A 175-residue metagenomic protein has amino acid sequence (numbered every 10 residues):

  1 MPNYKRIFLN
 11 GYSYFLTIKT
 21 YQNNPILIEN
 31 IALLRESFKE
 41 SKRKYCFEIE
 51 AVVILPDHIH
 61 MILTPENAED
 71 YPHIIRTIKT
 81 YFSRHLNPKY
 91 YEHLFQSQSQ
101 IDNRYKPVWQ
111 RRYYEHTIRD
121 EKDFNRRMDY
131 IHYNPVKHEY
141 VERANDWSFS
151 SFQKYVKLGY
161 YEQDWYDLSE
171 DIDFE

Functional and structural regions predicted by a protein language model:
M1-E175: Short catalytic/metal-binding and nucleic-acid-binding patches
